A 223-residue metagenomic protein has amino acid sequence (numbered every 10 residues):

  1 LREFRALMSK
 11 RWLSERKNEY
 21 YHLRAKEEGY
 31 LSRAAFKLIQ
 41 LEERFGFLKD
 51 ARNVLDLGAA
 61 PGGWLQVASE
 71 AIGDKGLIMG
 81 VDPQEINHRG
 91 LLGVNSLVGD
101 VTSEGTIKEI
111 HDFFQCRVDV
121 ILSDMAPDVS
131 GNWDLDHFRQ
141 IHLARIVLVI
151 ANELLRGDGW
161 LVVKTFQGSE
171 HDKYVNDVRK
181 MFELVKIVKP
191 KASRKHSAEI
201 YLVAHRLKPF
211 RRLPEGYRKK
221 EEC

Functional and structural regions predicted by a protein language model:
F4-D50: Class I SAM-dependent methyltransferase Rossmann-like catalytic core, especially the SAM/SAH-binding loop
E43-K49, F114-Q115, E153-L154: Glycine-rich helix-loop-beta junction characteristic of Rossmann-like nucleotide cofactor-binding loops
D50-A60: Conserved class I S-adenosyl-L-methionine
P61-D74: Conserved SAM-binding loop of SAM-dependent methyltransferases across substrates and taxa, primarily the Class I
D74-K75, L155-W160: Short glycine-dipeptide loop
V81-S130: S-adenosyl-L-methionine
I141-G157: A short glycine-rich, Lys/Arg-flanked "PGG" loop and its adjoining helix->strand segment in the class I
T165-C223: Class I S-adenosyl-L-methionine
